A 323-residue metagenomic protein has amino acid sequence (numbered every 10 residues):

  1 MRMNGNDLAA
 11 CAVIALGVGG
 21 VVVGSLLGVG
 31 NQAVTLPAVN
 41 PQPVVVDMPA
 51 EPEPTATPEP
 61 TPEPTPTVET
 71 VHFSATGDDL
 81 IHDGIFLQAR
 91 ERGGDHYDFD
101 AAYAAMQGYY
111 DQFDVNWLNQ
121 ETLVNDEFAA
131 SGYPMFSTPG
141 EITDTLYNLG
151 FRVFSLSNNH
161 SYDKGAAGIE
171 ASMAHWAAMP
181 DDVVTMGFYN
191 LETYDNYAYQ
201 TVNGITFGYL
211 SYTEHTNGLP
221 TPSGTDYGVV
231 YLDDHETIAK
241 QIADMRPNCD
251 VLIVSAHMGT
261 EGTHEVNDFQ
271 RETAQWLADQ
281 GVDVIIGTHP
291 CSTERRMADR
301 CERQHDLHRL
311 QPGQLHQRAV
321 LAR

Functional and structural regions predicted by a protein language model:
M1-N6: Short, Lys/Arg-rich N-terminal segment immediately upstream of the first membrane anchor
D7-C11, A15, G19-R323: Acidic, metal/ion-coordinating pockets
